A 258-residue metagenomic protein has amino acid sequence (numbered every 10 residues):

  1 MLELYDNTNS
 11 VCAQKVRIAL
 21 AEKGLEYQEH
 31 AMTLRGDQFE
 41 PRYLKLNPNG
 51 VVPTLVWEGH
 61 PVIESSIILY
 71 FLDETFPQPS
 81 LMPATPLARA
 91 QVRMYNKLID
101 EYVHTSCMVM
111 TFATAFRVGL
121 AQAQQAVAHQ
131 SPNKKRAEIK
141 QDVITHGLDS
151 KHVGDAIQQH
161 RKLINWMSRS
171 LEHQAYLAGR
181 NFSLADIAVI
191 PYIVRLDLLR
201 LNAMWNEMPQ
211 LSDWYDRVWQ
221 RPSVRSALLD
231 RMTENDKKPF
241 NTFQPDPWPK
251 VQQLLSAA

Functional and structural regions predicted by a protein language model:
M1-A137, T145-L148, P245, V251-A258: GST-like domain detector, emphasizing the conserved glutathione-binding G-site in the N-terminal thioredoxin-like
N7, T33, L184, R231-M232: Short, solvent-exposed turn/loop segments enriched in Gly/Ser/Thr/Pro and often Arg
F76, L171-Q174, P222, R231: A general structural signal marking secondary-structure boundaries and capping sites
V103-Q220, A258: GST-like fold's C-terminal all-alpha helical module
S212-A258: Long, positively charged, glycine-interspersed low-complexity recognition regions
